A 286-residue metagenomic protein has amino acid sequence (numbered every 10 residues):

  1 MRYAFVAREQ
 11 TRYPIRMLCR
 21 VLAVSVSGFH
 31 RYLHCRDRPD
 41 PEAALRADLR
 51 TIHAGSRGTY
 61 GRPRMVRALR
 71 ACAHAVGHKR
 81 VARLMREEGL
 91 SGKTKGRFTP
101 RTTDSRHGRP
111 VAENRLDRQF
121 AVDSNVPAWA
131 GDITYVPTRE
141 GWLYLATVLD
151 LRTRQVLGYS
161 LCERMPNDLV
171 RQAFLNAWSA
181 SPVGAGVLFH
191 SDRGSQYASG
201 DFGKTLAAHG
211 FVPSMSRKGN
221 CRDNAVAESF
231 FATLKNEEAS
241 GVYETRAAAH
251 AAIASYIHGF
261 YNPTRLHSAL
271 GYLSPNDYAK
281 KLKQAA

Functional and structural regions predicted by a protein language model:
M1-A286: Charged DNA-binding/catalytic regions of mobile-element recombinases
